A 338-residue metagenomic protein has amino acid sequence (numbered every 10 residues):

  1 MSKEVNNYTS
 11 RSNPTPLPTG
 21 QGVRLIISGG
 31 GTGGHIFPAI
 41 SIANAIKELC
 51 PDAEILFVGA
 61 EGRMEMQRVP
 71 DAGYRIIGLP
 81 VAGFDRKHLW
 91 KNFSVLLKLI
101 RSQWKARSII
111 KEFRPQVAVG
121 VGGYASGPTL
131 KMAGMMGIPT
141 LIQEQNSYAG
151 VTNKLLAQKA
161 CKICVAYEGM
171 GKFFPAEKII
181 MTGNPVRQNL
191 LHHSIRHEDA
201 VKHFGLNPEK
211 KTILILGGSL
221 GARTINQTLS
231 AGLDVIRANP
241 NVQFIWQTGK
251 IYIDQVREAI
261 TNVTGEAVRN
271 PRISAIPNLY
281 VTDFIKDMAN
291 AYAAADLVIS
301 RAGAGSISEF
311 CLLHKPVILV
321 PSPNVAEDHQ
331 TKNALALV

Functional and structural regions predicted by a protein language model:
R24-G30, E48-K98, Q103, K250-Y252: Conserved nucleotide-sugar phosphate-binding/catalytic loop shared by glycosyltransferases and other
H35-I46: Short amphipathic alpha-helix
E54, R75, G134-E198, L206: Active-site-proximal region of nucleotide-activated glycan assembly enzymes, centered on histidine/acidic-rich loops
R68, A72, I195-E198, K202 (+2 more regions): Donor-nucleotide binding loops and adjacent catalytic segments primarily of GT-B fold Leloir glycosyltransferases
Y74, I138-P139, D296-L297, H314-S322: Structural loop-to-beta junction motif characteristic of Rossmann-like glycosyltransferase folds
R107-V119, A125-L141, K154-K159: Glycosyltransferases and closely related glycan-assembly transferases that use nucleotide-activated donors
P115-V117, I285, A289-I307, K315-P316: Acidic donor-binding loop of glycosyltransferase active sites
L312-V338: Catalytic binding pocket for nucleotide-activated donors in carbohydrate/polymer assembly enzymes
